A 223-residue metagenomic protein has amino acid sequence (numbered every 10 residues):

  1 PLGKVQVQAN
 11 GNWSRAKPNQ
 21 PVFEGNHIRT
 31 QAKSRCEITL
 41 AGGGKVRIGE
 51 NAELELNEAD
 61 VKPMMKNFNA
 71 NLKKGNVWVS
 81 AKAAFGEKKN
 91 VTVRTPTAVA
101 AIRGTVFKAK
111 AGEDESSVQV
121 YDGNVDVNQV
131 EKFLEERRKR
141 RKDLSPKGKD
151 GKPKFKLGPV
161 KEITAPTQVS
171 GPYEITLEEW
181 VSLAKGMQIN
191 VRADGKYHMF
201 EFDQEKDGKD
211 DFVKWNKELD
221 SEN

Functional and structural regions predicted by a protein language model:
L2-S14: Short beta-strand segments and strand-loop junctions that repeat across beta-rich extracellular domains
G3, G75, G123-V125: Glycine-centered positions in the ABC transporter ATPase nucleotide-binding domain
G11-N12, A52-L56, V99-A109: Conserved short histidine dyad/triad with adjacent acidic residue
N12-P18, F23, Q31, C36-A41 (+4 more regions): C-terminal interaction modules
R35, L40-A84, K88, R103: Contiguous beta-sheet cores, especially beta-hairpins with glycine/small-residue-rich turns and Gly-(small hydrophobic)
A83, P96-T97: Small-residue helix/turn framework positions
N90-V93: Short conserved beta-strand and strand-loop elements enriched in small hydrophobics with frequent Asp/Gly
